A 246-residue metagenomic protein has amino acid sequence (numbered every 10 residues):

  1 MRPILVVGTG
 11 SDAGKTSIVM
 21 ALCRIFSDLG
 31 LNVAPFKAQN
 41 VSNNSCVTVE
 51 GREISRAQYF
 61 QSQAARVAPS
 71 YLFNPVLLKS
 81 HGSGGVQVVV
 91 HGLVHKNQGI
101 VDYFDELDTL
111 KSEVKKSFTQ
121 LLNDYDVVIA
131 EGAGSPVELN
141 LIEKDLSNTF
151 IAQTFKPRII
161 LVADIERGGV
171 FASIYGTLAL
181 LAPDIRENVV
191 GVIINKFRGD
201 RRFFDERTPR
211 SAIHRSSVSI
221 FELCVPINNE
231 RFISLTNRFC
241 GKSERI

Functional and structural regions predicted by a protein language model:
M1-I246: Flexible phosphate-sensing "switch/lid" loops adjacent to ATP/NTP-binding sites across phosphate-transfer
